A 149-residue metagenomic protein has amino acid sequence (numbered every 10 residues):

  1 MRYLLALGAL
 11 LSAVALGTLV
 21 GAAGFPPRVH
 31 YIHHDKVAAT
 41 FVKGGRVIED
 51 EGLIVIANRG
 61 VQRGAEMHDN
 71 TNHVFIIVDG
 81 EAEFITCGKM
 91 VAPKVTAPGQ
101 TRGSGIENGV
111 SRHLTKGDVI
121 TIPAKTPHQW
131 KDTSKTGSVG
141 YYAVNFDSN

Functional and structural regions predicted by a protein language model:
M1-L4: Positively charged n-region of N-terminal signal peptides that target proteins for export
A6-T18: Bacterial N-terminal signal peptides
A15-N70: A short, N-terminal "cap"/entry segment at the start of jelly-roll beta-barrel domains of the cupin/DSBH fold
E66, H73-I76, S111-R112, V119-I120: His/acidic/aromatic-lined binding-pocket segments of jelly-roll/cupin-type domains and related regulatory beta-sandwich
D69, H73-F84, G88, P98-T101: Short, conserved beta-strand element in jelly-roll/cupin
M90-A92, T136-G137: Short, surface-exposed beta-strand-loop junctions and turns on beta-sheet-rich folds
T96-A124: Short acidic-glycine-tyrosine-enriched beta hairpin
H113-K116, A124-S148: Ligand-binding loop in jelly-roll beta-barrel domains
